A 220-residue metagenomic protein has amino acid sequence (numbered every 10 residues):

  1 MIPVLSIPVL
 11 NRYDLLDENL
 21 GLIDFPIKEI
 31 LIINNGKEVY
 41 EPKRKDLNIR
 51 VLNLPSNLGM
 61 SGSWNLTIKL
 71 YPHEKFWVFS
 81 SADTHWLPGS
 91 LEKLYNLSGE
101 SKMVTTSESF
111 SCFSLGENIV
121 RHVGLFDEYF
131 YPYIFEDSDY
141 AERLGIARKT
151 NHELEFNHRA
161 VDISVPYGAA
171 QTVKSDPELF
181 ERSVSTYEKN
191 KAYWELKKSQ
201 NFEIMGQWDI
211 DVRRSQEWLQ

Functional and structural regions predicted by a protein language model:
V9-F25: Short, well-formed alpha-helical segments that are part of the catalytic scaffolds of diverse glycosyltransferases
L22, I32-K43, D83-H85: A conserved acidic beta->alpha catalytic loop
I27-K37, L52-L54: Short beta-strand/loop segment that forms part of the nucleotide-sugar
L54-Y71: Glycine-rich, basic loop-to-helix element that forms the pyrophosphate-binding segment of sugar-nucleotide handling
E74-H85: Short beta-strand-to-loop acidic/aromatic patch adjacent to the donor-nucleotide binding site
G89-S107: Conserved donor-nucleotide/metal-binding helix-loop-beta segment in metal-dependent transferases, i.e., the alpha-helix
E117-I134, R143-T150: Aromatic-glycine-rich donor-binding/catalytic loop that engages nucleotide-sugar donors across glycosyltransferases
S138-Q220: C-terminal catalytic/acceptor-binding lobe
